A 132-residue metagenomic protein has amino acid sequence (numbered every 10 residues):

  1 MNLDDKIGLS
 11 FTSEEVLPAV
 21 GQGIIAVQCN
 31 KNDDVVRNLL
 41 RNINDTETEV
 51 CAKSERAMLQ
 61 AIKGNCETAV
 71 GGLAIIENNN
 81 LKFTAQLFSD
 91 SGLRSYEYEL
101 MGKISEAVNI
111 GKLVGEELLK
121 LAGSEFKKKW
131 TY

Functional and structural regions predicted by a protein language model:
M1-Y132: Small-molecule-sensing regulatory modules
